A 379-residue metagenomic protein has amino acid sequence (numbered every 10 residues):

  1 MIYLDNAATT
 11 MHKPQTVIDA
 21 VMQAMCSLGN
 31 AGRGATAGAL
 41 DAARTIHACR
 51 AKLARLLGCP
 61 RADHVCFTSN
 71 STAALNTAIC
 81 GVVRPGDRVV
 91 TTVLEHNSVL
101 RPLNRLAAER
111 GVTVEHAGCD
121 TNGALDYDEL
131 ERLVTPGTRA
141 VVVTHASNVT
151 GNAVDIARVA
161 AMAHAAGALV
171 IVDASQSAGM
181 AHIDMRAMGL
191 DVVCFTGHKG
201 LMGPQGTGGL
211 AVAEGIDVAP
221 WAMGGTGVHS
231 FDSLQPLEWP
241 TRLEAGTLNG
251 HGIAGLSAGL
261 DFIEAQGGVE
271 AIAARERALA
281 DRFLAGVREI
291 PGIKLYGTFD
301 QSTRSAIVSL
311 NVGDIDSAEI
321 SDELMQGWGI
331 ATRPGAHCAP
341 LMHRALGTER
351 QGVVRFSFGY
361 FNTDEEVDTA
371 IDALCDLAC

Functional and structural regions predicted by a protein language model:
M1-C379: Pyridoxal 5′-phosphate
